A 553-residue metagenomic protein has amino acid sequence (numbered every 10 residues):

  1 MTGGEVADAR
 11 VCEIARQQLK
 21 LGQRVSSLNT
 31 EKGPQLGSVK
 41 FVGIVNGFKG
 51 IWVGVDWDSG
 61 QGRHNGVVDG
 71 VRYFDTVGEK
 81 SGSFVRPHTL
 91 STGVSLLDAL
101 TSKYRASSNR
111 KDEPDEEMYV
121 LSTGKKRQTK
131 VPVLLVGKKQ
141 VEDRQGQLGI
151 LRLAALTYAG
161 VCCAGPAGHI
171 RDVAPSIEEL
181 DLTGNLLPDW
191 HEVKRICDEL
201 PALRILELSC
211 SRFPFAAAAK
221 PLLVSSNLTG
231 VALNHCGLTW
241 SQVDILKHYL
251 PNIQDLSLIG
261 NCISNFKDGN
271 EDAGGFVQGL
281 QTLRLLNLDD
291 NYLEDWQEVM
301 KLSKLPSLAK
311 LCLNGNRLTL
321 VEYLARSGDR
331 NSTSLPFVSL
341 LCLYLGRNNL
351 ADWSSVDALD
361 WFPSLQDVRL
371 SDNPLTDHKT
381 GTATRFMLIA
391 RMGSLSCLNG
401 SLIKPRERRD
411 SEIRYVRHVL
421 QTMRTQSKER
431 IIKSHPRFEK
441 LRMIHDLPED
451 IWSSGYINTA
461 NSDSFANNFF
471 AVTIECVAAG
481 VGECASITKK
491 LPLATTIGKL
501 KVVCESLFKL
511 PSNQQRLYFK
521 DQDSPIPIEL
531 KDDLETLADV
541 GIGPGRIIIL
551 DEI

Functional and structural regions predicted by a protein language model:
T2-V6, I14, K20-G22, G78 (+2 more regions): Long, contiguous C-terminal flanking segments immediately downstream of a protein's structured core
I14-L36: Short coil-to-beta transition motif at edge beta-strands of beta-rich domains
S27-E31, W57-S59, C476-G480, E552: Short acidic, glycine-rich loop/turn motifs
L28-T30, F41-E79: Basic/aromatic-rich interaction segments and small domains that mediate binding to polyanionic partners
E31-G33, N46-K49, G480-E483, S524: Short, solvent-exposed loop/turn segments that connect beta-strands within catalytic domains and beta-strand-rich
Q35-S38, R72, A485-I487: Short beta-strand segments
V39-G43, Q140-D143: Short secondary-structure capping/turn segments at boundaries of alpha-helices and beta-strands
